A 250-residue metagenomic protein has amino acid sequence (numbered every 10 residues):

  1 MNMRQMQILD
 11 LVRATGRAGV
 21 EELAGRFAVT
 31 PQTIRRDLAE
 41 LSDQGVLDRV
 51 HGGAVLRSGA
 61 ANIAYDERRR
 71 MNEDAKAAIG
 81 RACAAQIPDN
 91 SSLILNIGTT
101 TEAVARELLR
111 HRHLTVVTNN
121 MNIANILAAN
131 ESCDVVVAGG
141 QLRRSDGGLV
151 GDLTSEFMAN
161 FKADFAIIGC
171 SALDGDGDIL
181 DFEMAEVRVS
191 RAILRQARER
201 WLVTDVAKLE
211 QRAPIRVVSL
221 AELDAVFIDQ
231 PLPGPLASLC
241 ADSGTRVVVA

Functional and structural regions predicted by a protein language model:
N2-T99, A105-H113, M121-I123, A128-S132: HTH-adjacent hinge/linker in prokaryotic transcriptional regulators
M3-L23, A28, D43, A124-A250: Conserved phosphate- and dinucleotide-binding cores of soluble alpha/beta proteins, encompassing both enzyme active
S58-G59, V104, F157, G175: Residues at secondary-structure transition points
V116-V117, F182: Conserved SAM-binding loop
